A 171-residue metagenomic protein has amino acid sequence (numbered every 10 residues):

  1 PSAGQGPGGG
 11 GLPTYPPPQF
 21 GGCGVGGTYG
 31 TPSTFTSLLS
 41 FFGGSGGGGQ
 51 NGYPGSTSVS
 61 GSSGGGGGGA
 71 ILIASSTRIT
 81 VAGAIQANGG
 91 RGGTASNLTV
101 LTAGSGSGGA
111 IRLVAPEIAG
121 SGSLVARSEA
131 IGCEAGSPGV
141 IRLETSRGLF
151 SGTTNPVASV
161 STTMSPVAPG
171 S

Functional and structural regions predicted by a protein language model:
P1-R112, P116-S121, A126-G139: Glycine-centric low-complexity/flexibility signal
S137-S171: Extracellular/surface-exposed low-complexity segments
